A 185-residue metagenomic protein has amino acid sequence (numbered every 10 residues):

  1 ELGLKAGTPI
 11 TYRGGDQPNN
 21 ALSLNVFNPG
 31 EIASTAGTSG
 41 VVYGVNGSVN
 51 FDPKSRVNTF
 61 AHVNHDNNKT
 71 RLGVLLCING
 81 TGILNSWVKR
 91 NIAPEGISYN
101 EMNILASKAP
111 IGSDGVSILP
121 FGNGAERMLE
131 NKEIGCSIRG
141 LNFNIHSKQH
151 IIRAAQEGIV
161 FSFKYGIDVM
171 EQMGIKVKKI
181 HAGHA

Functional and structural regions predicted by a protein language model:
L2-A185: Active-site core segments that coordinate phosphate-bearing ligands/cofactors across diverse enzyme families
